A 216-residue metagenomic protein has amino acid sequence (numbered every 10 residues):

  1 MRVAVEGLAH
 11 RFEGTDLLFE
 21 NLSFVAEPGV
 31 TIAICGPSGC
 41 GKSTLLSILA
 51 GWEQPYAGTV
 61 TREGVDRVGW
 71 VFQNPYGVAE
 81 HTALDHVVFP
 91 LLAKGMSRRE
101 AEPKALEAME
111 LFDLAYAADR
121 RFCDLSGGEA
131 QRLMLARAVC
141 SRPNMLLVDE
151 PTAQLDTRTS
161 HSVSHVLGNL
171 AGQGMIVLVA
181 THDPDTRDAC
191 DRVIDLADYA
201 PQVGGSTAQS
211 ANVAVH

Functional and structural regions predicted by a protein language model:
A50: Helix-to-loop junction immediately C-terminal to a conserved catalytic motif
H81-L92: Q-loop/switch helix immediately C-terminal to the Walker
R99-A117: Conserved ABC ATPase "signature" region
R121-L125, E129: Conserved ABC ATPase signature
L135: Hydrophobic anchor residue at the start of the ABC signature
R142: Conserved catalytic motifs of ABC-family nucleotide-binding domains
L146-D149: Catalytic Walker B motif of ABC-type/P-loop ATPase nucleotide-binding domains
